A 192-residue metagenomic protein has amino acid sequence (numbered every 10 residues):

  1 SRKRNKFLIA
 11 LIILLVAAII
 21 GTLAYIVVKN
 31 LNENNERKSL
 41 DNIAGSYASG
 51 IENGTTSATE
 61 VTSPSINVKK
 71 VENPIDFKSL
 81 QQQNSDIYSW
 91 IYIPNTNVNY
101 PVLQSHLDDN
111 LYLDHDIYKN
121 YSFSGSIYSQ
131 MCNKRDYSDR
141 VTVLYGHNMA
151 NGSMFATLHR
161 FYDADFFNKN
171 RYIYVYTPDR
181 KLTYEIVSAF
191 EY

Functional and structural regions predicted by a protein language model:
S1-N5: N-terminal Lys/Arg-rich, disordered targeting/topogenic segments
A10-Y25: Hydrophobic membrane-insertion alpha-helices, especially the h-region of bacterial N-terminal signal peptides
G21-Y192: Solvent-exposed, non-transmembrane regions of membrane-associated and secreted proteins
